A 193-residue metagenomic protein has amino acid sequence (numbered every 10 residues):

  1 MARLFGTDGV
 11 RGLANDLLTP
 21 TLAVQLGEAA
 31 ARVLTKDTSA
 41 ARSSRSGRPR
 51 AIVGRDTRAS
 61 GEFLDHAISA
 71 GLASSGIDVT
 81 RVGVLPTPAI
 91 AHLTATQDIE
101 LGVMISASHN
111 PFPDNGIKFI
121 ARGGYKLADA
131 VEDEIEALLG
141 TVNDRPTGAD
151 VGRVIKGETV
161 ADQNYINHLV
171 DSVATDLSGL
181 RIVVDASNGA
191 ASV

Functional and structural regions predicted by a protein language model:
M1-A70, S74-S75, E100-L101, V154 (+1 more regions): An N-terminal, well-structured beta->alpha segment
L13, N115-V193: Gly/Ser/Thr-enriched, mixed-charge loops and adjacent short helices that form phosphate/oxyanion-binding elements
N15, E62-H66, A91-T94, P113-K118 (+1 more regions): Short acidic, glycine/serine/threonine-rich loops at helix termini
G54, M104-S108, I120, D185: Short beta-strand segments
T57, A107-F112, G189: Short glycine-rich anion-binding loops that position phosphate/pyrophosphate groups of nucleotides and phosphorylated
S69-S74, Q97-E100, K118-K126: A glycine- and small-aliphatic-rich helix-loop capping segment at beta-alpha/alpha-beta transitions that lines
S75-L85: Conserved phosphate-binding/catalytic loops in two-lobed NTP-binding clefts
G83-E100, H168, S172: Conserved phosphate-binding catalytic cores of ATP/NTP-utilizing and phosphoryl-transfer enzymes
